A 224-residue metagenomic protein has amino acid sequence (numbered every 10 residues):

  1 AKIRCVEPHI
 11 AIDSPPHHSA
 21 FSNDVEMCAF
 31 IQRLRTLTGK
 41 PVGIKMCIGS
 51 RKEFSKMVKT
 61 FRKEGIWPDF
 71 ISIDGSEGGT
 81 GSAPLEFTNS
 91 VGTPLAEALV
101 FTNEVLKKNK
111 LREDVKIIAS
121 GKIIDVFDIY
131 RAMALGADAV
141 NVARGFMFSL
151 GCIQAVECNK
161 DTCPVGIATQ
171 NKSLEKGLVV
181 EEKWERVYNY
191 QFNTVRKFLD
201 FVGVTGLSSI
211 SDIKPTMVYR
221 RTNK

Functional and structural regions predicted by a protein language model:
A1-H9: Flexible glycine-/small-residue-enriched beta->alpha junction loops that bind anionic phosphate/pyrophosphate groups
C5, G65, G92-T93, K110 (+3 more regions): Glycine-centered secondary-structure boundary/capping sites
V6, E104, W184-E185: Short, flexible segments with low predicted structural confidence
E7, D13, C158, S208: Residue-level signal for pocket-adjacent positions within structured domains
H9-H17, G177-E181: Short glycine/proline- and acidic residue-enriched helix-loop micro-motifs that form flexible lids or anion-recognition
S14, H18, V42-I48, E185 (+2 more regions): Generic amphipathic alpha-helical segments used as scaffolds and interaction surfaces in large, multi-domain proteins
H18-E175: Glycine-rich phosphate/ribose-binding loops and adjacent secondary-structure elements that form binding surfaces
V179-K224: C-terminal extensions of enzymes
